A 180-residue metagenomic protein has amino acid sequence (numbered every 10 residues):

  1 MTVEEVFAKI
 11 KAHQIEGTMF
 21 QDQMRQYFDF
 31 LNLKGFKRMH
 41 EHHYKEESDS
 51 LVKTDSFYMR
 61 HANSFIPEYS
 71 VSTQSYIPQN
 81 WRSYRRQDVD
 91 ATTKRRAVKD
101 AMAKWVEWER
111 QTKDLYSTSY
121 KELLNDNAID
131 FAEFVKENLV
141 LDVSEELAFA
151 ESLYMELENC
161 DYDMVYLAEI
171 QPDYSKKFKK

Functional and structural regions predicted by a protein language model:
M1-K180: Iron-associated oxidoreductase/ferritin-like identity signal
